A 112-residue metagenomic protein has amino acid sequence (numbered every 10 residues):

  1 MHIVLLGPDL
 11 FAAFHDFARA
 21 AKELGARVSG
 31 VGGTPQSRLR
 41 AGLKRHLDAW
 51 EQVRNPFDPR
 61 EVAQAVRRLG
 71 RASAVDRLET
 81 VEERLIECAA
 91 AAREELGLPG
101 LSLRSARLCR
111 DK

Functional and structural regions predicted by a protein language model:
M1-R110: ATP-binding N-terminal substructure of ATP-dependent carboxylate-amine bond-forming enzymes
